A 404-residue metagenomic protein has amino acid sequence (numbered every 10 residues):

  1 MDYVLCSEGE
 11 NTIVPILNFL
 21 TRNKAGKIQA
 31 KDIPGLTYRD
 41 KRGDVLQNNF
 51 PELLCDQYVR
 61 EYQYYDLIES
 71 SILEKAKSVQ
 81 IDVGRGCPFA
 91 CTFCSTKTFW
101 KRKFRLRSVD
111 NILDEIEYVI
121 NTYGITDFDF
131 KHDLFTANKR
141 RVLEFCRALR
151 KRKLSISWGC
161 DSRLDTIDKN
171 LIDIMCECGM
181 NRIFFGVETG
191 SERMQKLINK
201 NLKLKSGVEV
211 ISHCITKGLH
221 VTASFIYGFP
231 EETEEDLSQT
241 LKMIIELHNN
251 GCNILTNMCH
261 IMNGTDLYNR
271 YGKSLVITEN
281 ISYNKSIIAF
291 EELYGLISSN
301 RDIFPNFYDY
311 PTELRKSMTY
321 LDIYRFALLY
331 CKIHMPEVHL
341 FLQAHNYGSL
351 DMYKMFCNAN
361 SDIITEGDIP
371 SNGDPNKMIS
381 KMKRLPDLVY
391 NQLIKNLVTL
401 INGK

Functional and structural regions predicted by a protein language model:
M1, E144-C146, N201-L202, Q239-T240 (+1 more regions): Short secondary-structure boundary/capping segments
M1-F50, G264: Glycine-rich beta-alpha loop elements in corrinoid/cobalamin-binding modules across cobalamin-dependent enzymes
M1-P15, E177-I183, Q239-T256: Structural recognition of alpha->loop->beta junctions
T21, E69, D266-Y271, T278-K404: Radical SAM enzyme core and accessory elements
G26-A30, L46, T222, G251-N257: Acidic/polar loop patches that form or flank catalytic/metal-binding clefts of enzymes that bind anionic ligands
N48-P51, R60, V142-L143, L171 (+1 more regions): Short aromatic-enriched loop/helix-cap "lid" or pocket-rim segments at secondary-structure transitions that line
Q57-T222, Y227-F229, D236, K242: Radical SAM [4Fe-4S] cluster-binding motif and immediate context
F89, L197-I198, Y227-E235, G251-Y283 (+1 more regions): Flexible glycine/acidic-rich beta-alpha junction loops that bind and position SAM and/or redox cofactors in anaerobic
